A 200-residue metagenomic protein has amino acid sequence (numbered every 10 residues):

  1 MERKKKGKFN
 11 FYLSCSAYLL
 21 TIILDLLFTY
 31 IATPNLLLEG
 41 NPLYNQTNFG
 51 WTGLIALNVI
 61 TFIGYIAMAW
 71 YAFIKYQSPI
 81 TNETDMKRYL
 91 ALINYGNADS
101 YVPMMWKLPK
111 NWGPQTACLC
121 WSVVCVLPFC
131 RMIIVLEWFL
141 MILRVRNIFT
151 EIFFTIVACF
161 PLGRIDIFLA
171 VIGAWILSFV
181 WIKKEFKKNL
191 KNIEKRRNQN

Functional and structural regions predicted by a protein language model:
E2-N200: Hydrophobic alpha-helical segments at protein termini of multi-pass membrane proteins
